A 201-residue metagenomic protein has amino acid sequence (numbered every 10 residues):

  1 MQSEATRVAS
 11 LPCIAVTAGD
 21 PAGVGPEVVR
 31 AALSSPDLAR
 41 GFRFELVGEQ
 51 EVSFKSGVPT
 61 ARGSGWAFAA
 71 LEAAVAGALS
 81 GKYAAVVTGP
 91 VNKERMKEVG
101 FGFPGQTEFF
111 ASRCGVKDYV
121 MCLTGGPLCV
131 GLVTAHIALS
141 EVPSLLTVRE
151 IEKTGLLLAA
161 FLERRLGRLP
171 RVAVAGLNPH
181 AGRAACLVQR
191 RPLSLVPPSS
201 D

Functional and structural regions predicted by a protein language model:
M1-T107, L145-D201: Contiguous, glycine/small-aliphatic-enriched amphipathic segments in soluble metabolic enzymes
L46, Y119-M121, V130: Conserved beta-strand scaffold positions in the cores of enzyme catalytic domains, especially in NTP/NDP-utilizing
T107-K117: A glycine-rich helix N-cap at a beta->alpha junction
L123-L157: Ligand-binding beta-strand-loop-alpha-helix segment within the catalytic cores of soluble metabolic enzymes
